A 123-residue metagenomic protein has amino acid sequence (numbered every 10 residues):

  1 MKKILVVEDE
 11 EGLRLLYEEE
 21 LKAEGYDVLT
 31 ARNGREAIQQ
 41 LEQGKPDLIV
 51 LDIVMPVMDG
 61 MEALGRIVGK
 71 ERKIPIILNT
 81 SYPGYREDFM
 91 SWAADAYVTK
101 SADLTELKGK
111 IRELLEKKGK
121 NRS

Functional and structural regions predicted by a protein language model:
E8: Conserved acidic carboxylate
L15-A23: Charged docking surfaces used in two-component/phosphorelay signaling
G25-R32, Q40: Short hydrophobic/Thr-rich beta-strand motif most characteristic of the beta2 strand and flanking loop of CheY-like
N33-E36, D59-E62: Acidic catalytic/metal-coordinating carboxylates
D52: Active-site residues of response regulator receiver
M55: Receiver (REC) domain active-site loop signature in two-component systems and cognate sites in sensor histidine kinases
E62, Y82-G109: Alpha4 helix (beta4-alpha4-beta5 surface) of REC/receiver domains from two-component response regulators
I77-N79: Hydrophobic/aromatic residues positioned on beta-strands within the core alpha/beta folds
